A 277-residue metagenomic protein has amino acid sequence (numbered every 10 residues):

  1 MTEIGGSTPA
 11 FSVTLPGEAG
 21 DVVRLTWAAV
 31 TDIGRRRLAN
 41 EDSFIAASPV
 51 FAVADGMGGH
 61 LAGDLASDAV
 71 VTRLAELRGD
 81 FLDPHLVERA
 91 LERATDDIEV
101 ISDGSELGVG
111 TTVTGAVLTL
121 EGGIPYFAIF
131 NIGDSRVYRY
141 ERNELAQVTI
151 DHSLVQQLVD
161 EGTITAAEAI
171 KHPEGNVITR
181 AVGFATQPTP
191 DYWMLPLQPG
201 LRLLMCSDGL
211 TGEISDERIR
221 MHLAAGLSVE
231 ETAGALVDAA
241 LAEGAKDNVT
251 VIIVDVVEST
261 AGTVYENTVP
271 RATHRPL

Functional and structural regions predicted by a protein language model:
M1-L277: PP2C/PPM-type serine/threonine phosphatase catalytic domain
